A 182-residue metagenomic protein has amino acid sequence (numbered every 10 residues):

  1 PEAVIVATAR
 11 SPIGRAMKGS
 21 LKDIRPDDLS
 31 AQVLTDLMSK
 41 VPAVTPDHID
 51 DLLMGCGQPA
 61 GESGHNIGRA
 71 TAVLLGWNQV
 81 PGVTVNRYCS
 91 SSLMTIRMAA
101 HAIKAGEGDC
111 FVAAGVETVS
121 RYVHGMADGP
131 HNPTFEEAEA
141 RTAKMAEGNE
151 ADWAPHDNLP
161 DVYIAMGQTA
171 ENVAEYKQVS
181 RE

Functional and structural regions predicted by a protein language model:
P1-A3, R15-P46, G61-H65, A72-E182: Acyl-thioester C-C bond-transforming condensing/cleaving domain
T8-I13: Short polar catalytic/cofactor-binding loops
D47-G55: Short glycine-rich phosphate-binding loop at a beta-alpha junction
M54-E62: A glycine-/small-polar-enriched, mobile loop at the entrance of the PLP active site in fold-type I
